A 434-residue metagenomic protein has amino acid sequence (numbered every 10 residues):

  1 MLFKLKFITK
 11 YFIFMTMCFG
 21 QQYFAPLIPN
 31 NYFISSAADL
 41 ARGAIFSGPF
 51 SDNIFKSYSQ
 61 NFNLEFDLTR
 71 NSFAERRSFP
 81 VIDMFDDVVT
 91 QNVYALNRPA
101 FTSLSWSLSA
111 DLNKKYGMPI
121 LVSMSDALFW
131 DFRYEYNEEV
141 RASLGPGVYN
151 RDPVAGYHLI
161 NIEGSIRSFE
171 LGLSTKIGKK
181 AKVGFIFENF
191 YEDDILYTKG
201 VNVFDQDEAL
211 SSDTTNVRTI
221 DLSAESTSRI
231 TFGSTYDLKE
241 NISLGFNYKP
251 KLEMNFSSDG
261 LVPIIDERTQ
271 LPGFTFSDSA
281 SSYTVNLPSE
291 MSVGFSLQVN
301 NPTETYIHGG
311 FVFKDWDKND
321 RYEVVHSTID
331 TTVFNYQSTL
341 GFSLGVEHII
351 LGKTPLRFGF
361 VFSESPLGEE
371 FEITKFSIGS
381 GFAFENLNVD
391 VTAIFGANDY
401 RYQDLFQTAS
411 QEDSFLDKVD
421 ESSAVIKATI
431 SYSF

Functional and structural regions predicted by a protein language model:
K4-F14: Sec-dependent signal peptide recognition, specifically the positively charged N-region followed immediately by
F19-L128, I394, S410: N-terminal, post-signal peptide beta-strand-biased segments of exported outer-membrane/organellar beta-barrel and other
I34-D39, A44-D52, Y58, T90-S103 (+6 more regions): Short sequence motifs at beta-strands and strand-loop junctions characteristic of Gram-negative outer-membrane
I54-F62, L108-L121, K180, N241 (+3 more regions): Short loop/turn motifs that connect adjacent beta-strands in outer-membrane beta-barrel proteins
E75-I82, Y134-S143, Y149, I195-S211 (+4 more regions): Outer-membrane beta-barrel translocator domains and adjoining extracellular loop/strand segments of Gram-negative
F85-V93, R151-H158, S211-T219, G273-A280 (+2 more regions): Extracytoplasmic loops and strand-loop junctions of Gram-negative outer membrane beta-barrel proteins
V93-F204, L210-N247: Transmembrane beta-barrel wall of Gram-negative outer-membrane proteins
A224, S228, F232-F434: Outer membrane beta-barrel transmembrane domains
